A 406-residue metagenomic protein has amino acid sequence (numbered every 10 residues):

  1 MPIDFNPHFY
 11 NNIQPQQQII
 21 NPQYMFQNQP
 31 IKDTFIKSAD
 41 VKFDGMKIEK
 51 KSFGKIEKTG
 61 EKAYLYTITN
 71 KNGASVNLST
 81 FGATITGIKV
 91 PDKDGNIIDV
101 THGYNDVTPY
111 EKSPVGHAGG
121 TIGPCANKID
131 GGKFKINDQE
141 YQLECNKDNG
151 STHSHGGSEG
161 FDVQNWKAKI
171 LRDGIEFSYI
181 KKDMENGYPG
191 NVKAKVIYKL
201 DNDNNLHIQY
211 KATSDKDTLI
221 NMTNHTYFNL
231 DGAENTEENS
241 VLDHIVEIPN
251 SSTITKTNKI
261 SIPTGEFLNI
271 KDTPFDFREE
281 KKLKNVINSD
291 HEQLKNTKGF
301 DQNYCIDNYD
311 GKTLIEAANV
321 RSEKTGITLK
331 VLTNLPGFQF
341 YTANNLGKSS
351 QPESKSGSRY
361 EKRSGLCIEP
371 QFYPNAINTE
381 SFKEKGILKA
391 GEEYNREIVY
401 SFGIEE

Functional and structural regions predicted by a protein language model:
M1-F43: Non-Sec secretion/translocation targeting segments of pathogen effectors
S38-E406: An exposed, glycine/acidic-rich loop-and-rim segment of catalytic or binding clefts
